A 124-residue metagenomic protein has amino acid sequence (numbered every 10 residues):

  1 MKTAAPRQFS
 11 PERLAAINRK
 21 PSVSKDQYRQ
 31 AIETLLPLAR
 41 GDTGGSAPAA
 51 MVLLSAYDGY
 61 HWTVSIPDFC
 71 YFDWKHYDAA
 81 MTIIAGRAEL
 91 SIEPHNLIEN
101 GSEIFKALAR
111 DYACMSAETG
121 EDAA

Functional and structural regions predicted by a protein language model:
M1, P6, K20, A49 (+5 more regions): Alpha-helical protein-protein interaction elements
K2-A49: Short terminal alpha-helical segments
S10, S22-S24, S46, S55 (+4 more regions): Generic serine detector
L14, L35-L38, M51-L54, L90 (+2 more regions): Generic detector of leucine side chains in alpha-helical contexts
E33-M81: Amphipathic alpha-helical interaction modules
W62-A124: Polybasic, proline/glycine-rich intrinsically disordered low-complexity segments
